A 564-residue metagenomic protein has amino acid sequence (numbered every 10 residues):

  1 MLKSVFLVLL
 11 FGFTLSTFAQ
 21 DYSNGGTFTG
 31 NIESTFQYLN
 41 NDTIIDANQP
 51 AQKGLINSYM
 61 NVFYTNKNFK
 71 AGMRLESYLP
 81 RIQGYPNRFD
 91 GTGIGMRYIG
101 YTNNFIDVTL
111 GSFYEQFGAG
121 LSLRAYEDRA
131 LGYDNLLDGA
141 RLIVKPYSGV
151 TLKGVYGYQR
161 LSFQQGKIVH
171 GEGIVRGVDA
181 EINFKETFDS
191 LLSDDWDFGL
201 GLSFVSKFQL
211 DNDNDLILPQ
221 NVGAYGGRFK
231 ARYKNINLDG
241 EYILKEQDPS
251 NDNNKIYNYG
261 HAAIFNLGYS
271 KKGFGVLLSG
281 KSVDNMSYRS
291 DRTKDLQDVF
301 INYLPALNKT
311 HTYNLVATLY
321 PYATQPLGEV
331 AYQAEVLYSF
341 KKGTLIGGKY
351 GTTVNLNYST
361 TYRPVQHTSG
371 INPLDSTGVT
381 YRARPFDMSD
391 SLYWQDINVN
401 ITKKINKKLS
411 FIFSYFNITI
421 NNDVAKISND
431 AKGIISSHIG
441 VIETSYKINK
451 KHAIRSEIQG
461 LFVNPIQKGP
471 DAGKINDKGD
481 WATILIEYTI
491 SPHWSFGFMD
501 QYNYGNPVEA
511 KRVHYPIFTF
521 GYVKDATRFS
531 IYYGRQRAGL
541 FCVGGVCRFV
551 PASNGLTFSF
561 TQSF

Functional and structural regions predicted by a protein language model:
M1-T29, F560-F564: Bacterial Sec-dependent N-terminal signal peptides
Q20-F28, Y64-N68, Y101-F105, T109 (+7 more regions): Short loop/turn motifs that connect adjacent beta-strands in outer-membrane beta-barrel proteins
D21-N48, S359-T361: Short glycine/proline- and aromatic-enriched beta-strand/turn motifs that initiate or cap beta-hairpins
E33, A51, L191-D195, F204 (+1 more regions): Exposed, low-structure sequence patches enriched in small/polar residues
P50-Q52, I56-T65, G72: Long, low-hydrophobicity, solvent-exposed regions enriched in small/turn-prone and acidic residues
L55-Y59, T92-R97, N135-G139, K185-E186 (+2 more regions): Short alpha-helical segments and helix-capping/turn motifs at coil-helix boundaries
F63-T65, F69-Q159, S190-L192, Y269-T293 (+1 more regions): Outer membrane beta-barrel
Y133-L216, Q220-Y225: Hydrophobic, small-residue-rich alpha-helical packing segments that form membrane-like cores
